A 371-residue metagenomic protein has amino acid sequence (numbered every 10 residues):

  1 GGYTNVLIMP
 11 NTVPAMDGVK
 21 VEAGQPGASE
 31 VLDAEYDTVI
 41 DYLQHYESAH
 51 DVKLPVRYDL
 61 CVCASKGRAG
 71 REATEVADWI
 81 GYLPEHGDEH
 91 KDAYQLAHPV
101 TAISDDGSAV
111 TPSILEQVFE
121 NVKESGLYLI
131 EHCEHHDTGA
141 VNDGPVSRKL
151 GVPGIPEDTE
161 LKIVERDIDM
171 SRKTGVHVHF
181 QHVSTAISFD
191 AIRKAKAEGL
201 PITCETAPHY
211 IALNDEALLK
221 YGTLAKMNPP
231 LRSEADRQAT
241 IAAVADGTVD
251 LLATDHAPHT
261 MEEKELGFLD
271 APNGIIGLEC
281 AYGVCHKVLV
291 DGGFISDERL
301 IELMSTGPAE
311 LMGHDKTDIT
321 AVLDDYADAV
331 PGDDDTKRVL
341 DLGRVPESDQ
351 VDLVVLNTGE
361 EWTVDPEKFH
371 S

Functional and structural regions predicted by a protein language model:
G1-E131: Divalent-metal coordination cores built from histidine and acidic residues
G2-N5, L54, P99, T174-H177 (+3 more regions): Short loop/turn motifs at secondary-structure junctions
Y3, N11-V39, H45-R57, C133-T174 (+2 more regions): Active-site gating loops and adjacent loop-to-helix segments of metal-dependent hydrolytic enzymes
V21-V31, E35-D51, A77-H86, T185-C204 (+3 more regions): Short, electropositive alpha-helical surface patch
E72-L252: Histidine/acidic residue-rich metal-binding segments in metalloenzymes
K149-H177, L224, L251, P258-D349 (+1 more regions): His/Asp/Glu-enriched, well-ordered alpha-helical/loop segment that forms or immediately abuts the divalent-metal
E360-K368: Short, Lys/Arg- and Gly-enriched loop/turn segments at beta-strand edges
